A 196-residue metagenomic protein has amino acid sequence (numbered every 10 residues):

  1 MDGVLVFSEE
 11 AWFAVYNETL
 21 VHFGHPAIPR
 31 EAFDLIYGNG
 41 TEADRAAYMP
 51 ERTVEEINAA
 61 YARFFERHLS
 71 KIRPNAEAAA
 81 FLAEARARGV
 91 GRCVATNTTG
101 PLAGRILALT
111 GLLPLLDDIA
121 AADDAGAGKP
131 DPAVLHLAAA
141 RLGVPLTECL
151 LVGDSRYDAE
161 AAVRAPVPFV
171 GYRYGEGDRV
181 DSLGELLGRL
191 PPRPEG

Functional and structural regions predicted by a protein language model:
M1-A80, R86-R88: N-terminal helical cap/lid subdomain that shapes the substrate entry/recognition surface in HAD-like hydrolases
V4, T96-T98: Conserved phosphate-coupling serine/threonine residues in phosphotransfer and NTP-handling enzymes
S8, F33, R73, A95 (+2 more regions): Residues that cap or flank secondary-structure elements
P26, G91, P168: Residue-level detector of anion-binding/catalytic polar loops
A83-R86, T99-G100, G104-G196: Asp-based, Mg2+/Mn2+-dependent phosphohydrolase catalytic module
R92-C93, A120: Internal catalytic-core helix/loop-beta-alpha segment that presents or stabilizes conserved functional determinants
